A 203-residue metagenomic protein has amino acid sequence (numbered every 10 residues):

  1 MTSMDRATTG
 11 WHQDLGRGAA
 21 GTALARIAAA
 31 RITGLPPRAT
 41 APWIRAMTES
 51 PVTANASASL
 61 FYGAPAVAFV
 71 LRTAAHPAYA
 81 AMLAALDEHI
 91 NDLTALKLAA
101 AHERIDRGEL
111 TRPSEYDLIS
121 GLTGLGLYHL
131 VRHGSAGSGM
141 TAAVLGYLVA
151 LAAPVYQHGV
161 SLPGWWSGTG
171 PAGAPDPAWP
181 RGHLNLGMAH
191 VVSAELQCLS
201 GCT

Functional and structural regions predicted by a protein language model:
M1-A64, R107-T111, P180: Internal amphipathic alpha-helical repeat/solenoid segments
M1-T9, A39-N55, A85-G108, A143-L162 (+2 more regions): Long, well-ordered core segments of solenoidal/helical folds
D14-A28, S59-T73, E115-V131, L184-G201: Well-ordered alpha-helical segments within folded domains of soluble proteins
A29-A41, A74-E88, V131-A143, C202-T203: Structural helix-adjacent loops and short alpha-helical linkers that scaffold large soluble proteins
S50-N55, V67, A75, R104-E115 (+2 more regions): Short acidic, glycine/Ser/Thr-rich loop/turn "cap" segments at secondary-structure junctions
V70, A74-P77, H89-A100, L122 (+2 more regions): Mid-sequence acidic-hydrophobic segments that form the walls of catalytic/ligand-binding cavities or oligomerization
A80-L83, S114-S120, G124-Q197: Mature, well-folded catalytic/scaffold domains that follow N-terminal targeting or propeptide regions
